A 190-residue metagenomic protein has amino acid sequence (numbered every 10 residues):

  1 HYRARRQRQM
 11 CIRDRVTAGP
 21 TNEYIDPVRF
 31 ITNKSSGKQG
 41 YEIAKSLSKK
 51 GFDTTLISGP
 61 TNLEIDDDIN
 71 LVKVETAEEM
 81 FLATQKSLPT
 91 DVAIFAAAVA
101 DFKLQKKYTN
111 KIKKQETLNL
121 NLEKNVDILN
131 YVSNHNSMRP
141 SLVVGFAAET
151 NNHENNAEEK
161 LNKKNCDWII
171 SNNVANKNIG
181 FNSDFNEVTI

Functional and structural regions predicted by a protein language model:
H1-R8, I12: Single conserved hydrophobic/aromatic residue that forms the stacking wall/gate of nucleotide- or nucleobase-binding
Y2-R3, I31, S35, L120: Residue-level "hotspot" positions that anchor or transmit function at local structural transition points
A4, D67, L88-P89, R139 (+1 more regions): Residue-level preference for short coil/turn positions at secondary-structure junctions
R8, I69-N70, D167: Short, conserved active-site loop motifs that form the nucleotide-linked donor/cofactor pocket
R15-E75: Glycine-rich phosphate/diphosphate-binding loop of Rossmann-like nucleotide-binding domains
L63-E64, N178-G180: Short glycine/serine/proline-enriched coil/turn segments at secondary-structure junctions
E75-A147, N151-N178: Glycine-rich phosphate-binding loop
I179-I190: Amphipathic beta-strand/beta-sheet edge segments enriched in Tyr/Trp
